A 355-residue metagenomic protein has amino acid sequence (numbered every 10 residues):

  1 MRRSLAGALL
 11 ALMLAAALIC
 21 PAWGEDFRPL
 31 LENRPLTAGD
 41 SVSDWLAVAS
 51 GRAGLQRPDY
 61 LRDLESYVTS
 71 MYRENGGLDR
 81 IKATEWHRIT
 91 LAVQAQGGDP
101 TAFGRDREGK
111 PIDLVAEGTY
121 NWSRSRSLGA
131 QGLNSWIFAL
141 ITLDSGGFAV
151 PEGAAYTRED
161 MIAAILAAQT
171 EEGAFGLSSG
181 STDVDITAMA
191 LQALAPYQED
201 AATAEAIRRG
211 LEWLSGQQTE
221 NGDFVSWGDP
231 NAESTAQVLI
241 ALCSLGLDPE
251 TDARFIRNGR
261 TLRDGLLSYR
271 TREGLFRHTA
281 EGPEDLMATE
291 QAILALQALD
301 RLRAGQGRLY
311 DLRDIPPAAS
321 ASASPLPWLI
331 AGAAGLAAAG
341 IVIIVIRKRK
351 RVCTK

Functional and structural regions predicted by a protein language model:
R2-L5, L18-I344, C353: Preference for long, amphipathic alpha-helical scaffolds in soluble/luminal domains and all-alpha bundles
A8-A17: Bacterial N-terminal signal peptides
K350: Active-site pocket-lining segments that scaffold enzyme catalytic pockets across diverse folds
